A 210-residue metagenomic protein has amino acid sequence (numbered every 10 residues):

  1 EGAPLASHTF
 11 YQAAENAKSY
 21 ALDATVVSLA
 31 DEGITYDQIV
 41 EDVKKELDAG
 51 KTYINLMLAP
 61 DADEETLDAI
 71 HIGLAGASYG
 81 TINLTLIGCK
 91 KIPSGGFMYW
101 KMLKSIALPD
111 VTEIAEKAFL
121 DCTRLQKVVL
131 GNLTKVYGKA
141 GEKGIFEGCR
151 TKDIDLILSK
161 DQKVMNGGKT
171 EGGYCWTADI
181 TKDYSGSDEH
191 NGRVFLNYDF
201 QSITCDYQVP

Functional and structural regions predicted by a protein language model:
E1-P4, L22-S28, Y53-A62, Y79-K91 (+4 more regions): Structural signature of tandem-repeat unit edges
P4-N16, A69-G76, I92-L103, I114-L125 (+4 more regions): Core hydrophobic positions of leucine-rich repeats
Y11, E15, E41, Q201-T204: Intrinsic structural disorder/low-complexity segments
T25-A49, E64-D68: The feature captures the LRR N-terminal capping module
D42-K44, A107, E116: Short, flexible coil/linker segments at or flanking structured domains
E46-A49, E189, Q208-V209: Short, ordered beta-strand-loop transition motifs
